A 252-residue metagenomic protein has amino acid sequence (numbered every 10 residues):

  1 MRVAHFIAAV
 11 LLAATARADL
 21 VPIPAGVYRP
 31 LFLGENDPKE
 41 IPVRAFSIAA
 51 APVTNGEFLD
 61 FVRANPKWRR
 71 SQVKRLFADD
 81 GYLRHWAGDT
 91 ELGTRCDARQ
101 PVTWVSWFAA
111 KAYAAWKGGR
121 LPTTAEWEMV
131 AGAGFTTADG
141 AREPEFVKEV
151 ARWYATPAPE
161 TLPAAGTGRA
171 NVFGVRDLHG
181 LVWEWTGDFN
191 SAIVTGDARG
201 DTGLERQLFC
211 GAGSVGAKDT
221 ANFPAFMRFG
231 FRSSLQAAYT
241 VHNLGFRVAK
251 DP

Functional and structural regions predicted by a protein language model:
R2-A9: Sec-dependent signal peptide recognition, specifically the positively charged N-region followed immediately by
A9-R17: Hydrophobic h-region of N-terminal signal peptides that target proteins for export in Gram-negative bacteria
A18, Q100-P101, V105-W107, G119 (+2 more regions): Disulfide-stabilized, aromatic/cysteine-rich ligand-recognition loop
L20-V27: Mature N-terminal segment immediately following signal peptide/propeptide cleavage in secreted/periplasmic
P30-A45, A221-R232: Short, polar loop/linker segments at the starts of domains and inter-domain junctions
P30-G34, F189-D197: Cytochrome P450 core scaffold surrounding the K-helix E-X-X-R motif and the conserved "meander" helix-loop region
P42-F146, K250-P252: Active-site microenvironments of metalloenzymes and redox enzymes
A151-H179: Short, well-ordered junction/capping motifs at the entry into regular secondary structure
